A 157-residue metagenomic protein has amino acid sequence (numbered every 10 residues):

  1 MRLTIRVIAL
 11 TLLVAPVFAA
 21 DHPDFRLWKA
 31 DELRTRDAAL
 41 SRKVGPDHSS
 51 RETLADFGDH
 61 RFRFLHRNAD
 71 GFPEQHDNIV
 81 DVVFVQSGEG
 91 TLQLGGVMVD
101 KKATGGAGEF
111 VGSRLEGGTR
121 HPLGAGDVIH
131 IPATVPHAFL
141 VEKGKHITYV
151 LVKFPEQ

Functional and structural regions predicted by a protein language model:
R6-P16: Bacterial N-terminal signal peptides
V17-D77: A short, N-terminal "cap"/entry segment at the start of jelly-roll beta-barrel domains of the cupin/DSBH fold
E74, D81-F84, R120-H121, V128-I129: His/acidic/aromatic-lined binding-pocket segments of jelly-roll/cupin-type domains and related regulatory beta-sandwich
D77-V97, T104-R114: Short, conserved beta-strand element in jelly-roll/cupin
E109-I129: Acidic, glycine-rich flexible loop segments
P122-E142: Conserved metal-binding segment of the jelly-roll/cupin
G144-Q157: A short hydrophobic beta-strand segment most commonly corresponding to one strand of the jelly-roll/cupin
